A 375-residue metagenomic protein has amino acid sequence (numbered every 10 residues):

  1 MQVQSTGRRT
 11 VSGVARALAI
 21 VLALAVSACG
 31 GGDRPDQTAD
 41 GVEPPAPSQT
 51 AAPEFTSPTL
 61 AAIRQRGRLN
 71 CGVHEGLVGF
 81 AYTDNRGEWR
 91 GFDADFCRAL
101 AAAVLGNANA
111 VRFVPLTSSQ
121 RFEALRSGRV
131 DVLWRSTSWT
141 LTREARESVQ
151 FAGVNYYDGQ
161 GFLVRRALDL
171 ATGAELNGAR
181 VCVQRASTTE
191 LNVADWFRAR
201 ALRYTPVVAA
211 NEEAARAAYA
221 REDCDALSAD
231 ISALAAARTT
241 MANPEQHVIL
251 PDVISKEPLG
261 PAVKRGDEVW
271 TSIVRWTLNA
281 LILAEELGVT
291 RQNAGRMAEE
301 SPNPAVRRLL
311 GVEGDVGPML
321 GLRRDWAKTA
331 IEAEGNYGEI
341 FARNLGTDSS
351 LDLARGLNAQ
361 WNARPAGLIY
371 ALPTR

Functional and structural regions predicted by a protein language model:
M1-G13: N-terminal secretory signal peptides that target proteins for export/translocation
A25-A28: C-terminal motif of bacterial Sec signal peptides marking the signal peptidase cleavage site
G30, G41-E54, D95-R98, A102-V104 (+6 more regions): Extended ligand-binding regions for polar small-molecule ligands
G41-A46, T50-W134, L322, W326 (+2 more regions): Extracytoplasmic small-molecule ligand-binding "clamshell" domains of the periplasmic binding protein/Venus flytrap
R64-R68, A101-N109, R126-V130, A167 (+6 more regions): Sec-exported extracytoplasmic/periplasmic mature domains
N70-G79, W89-V104, S138-T140, D158-A214: Bilobed "Venus flytrap"/periplasmic-binding protein-like clamshell domains and structurally analogous long
R98, A102, G106, A110-E175 (+3 more regions): Acidic, polar ligand-binding/catalytic clefts
G314-R375: C-terminal functional modules
